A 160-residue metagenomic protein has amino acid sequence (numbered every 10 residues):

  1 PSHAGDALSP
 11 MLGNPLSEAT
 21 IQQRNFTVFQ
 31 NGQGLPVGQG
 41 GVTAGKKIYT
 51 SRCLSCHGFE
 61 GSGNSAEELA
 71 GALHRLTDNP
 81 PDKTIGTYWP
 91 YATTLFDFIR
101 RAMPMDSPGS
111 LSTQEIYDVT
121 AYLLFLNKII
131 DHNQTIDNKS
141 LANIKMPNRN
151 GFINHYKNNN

Functional and structural regions predicted by a protein language model:
P1-A4: Sec/Tat signal peptide C-region and signal peptidase I cleavage site
M11-I48, S107: Electrostatic cytochrome c docking/interface patches
T20, G41, Y91, L95 (+1 more regions): Stable alpha-helical elements in mature extracytoplasmic
T43-T50, S62-A66, W89-A92, S110-T113 (+1 more regions): Sequence context surrounding c-type heme c attachment/ligation sites in exported
G45, Y49-E60, L69, V119-L123: The canonical Cys-X-X-Cys-His
G58-G71, D137-K145: Active-site cradle of extracellular carbohydrate-active enzymes
S62-F96, R100: Gly/Gly-Pro-rich "capping" loops immediately C-terminal to redox-active cysteine motifs in periplasmic/lumenal
L111-N160: Flexible coil segments in periplasmic/lumen-exposed cytochrome c-class electron-transfer proteins
